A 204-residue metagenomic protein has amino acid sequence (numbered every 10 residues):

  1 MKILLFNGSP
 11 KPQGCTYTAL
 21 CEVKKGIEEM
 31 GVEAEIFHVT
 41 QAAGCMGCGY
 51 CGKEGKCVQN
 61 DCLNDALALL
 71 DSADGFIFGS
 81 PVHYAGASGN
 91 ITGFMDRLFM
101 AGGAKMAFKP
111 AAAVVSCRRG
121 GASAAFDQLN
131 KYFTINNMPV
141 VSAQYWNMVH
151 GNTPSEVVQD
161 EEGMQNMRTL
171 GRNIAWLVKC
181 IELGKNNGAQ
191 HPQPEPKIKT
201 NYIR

Functional and structural regions predicted by a protein language model:
K2-M30: N-terminal beta1-alpha1 ligand-phosphate binding loop
K25-V32, F99-G103, T134-M138, R172-G184: Generic secondary-structure signature for well-ordered alpha-helical cores
V32-Q41: A short beta-strand-loop structural module common to alpha/beta enzyme folds
Q41-L70, I198-R204: Cysteine-cluster motifs in flexible loop/terminal segments that predominantly coordinate metals
G55-N147: Helix-loop-strand module that forms the ligand-binding subsite of alpha/beta enzymes
P139-R204: Glycine-rich phosphate/pyrophosphate-binding loop and the adjoining helix
